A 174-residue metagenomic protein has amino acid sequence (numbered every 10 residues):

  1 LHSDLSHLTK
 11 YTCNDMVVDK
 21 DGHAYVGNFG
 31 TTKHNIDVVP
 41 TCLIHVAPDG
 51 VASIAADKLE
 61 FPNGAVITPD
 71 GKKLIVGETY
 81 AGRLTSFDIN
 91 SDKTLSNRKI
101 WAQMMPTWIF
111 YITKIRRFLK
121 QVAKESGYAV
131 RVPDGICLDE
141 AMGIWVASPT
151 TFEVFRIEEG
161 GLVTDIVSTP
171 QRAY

Functional and structural regions predicted by a protein language model:
L1-D4, S53-D57, L95-M105, D165-S168: Beta-propeller fold detector
S6-A24, P40-C42, A55-K73, M104-I144 (+1 more regions): Beta-rich, blade/repeat-based domains predominating in secreted/periplasmic proteins but also intracellular
G27: Residue-level hotspots at or immediately adjacent to binding/recognition sites across diverse folds
G30-T41, T79-G82, P149-T150: Short, solvent-exposed loop/turn segments at conserved positions within beta-propeller repeat blades
H45, S86-D88, V154-R156: Conserved blade-register residue in beta-propeller folds
P48-V51, A81, S91, T151 (+1 more regions): Short coil turn/linker residues within repeat-based beta-strand modules
F87-L95: Short loop/turn segments immediately following beta-strands, especially the blade-tip and inter-blade linker loops
S148-Y174: C-terminal closing repeat unit and adjoining cap/tail of repeat-based domains
